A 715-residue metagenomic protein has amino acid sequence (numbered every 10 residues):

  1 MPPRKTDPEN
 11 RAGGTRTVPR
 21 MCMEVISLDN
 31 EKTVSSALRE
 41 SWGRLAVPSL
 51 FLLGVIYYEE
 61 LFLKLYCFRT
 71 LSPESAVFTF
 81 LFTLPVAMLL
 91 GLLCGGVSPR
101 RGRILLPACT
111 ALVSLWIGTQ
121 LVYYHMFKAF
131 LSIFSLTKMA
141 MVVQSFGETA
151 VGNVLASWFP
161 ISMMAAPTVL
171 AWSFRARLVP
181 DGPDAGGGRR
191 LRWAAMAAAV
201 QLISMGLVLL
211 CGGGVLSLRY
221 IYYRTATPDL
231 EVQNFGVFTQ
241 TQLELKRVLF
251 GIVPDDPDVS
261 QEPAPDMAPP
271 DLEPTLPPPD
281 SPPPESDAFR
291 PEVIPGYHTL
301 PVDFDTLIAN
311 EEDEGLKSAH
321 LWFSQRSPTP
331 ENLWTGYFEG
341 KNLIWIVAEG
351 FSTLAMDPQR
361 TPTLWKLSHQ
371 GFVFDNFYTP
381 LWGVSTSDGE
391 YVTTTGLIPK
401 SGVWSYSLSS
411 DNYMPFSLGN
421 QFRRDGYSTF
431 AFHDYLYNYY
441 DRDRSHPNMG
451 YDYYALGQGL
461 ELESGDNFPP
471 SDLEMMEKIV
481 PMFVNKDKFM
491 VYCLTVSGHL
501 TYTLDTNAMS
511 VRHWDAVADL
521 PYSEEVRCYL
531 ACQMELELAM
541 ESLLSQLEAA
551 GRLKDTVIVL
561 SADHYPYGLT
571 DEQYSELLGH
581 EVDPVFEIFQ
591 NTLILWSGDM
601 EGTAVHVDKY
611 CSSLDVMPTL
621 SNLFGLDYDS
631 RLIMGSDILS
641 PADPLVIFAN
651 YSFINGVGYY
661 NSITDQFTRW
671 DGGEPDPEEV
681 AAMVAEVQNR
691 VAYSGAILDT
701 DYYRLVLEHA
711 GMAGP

Functional and structural regions predicted by a protein language model:
P2-R4, M21-M163, T168-L210, P715: Extended, compositionally biased non-globular segments that define protein topology
D7-N10: Intrinsic-disorder-associated, low-complexity terminal segments enriched in Asp/Asn/His/Tyr and depleted of Lys/Arg
G13-G14: Residue-identity detector for glycine
S27, E31, L38-R39, F51 (+6 more regions): Intrinsic-disorder-associated interaction segments
S132-T137, S157-L170, L243-D258, Q666-W670: Juxtamembrane/interfacial segments around transmembrane helices
V208-N332: Membrane-interface segments at or immediately adjacent to transmembrane helices that form the boundary between
A309-P715: Solvent-exposed soluble domains appended to multi-pass membrane proteins
